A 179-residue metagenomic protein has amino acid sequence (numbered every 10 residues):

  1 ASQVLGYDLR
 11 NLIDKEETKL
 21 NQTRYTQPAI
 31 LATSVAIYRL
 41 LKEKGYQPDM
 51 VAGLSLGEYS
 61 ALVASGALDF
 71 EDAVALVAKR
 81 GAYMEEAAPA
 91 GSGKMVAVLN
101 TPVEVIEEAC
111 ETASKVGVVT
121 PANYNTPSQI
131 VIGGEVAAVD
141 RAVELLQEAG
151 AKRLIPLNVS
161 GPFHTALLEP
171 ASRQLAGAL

Functional and structural regions predicted by a protein language model:
A1-A52, I132: Helix-rich "cap/lid" substructures immediately adjacent to catalytic or cofactor-binding pockets
Q3-Y7, E16, S65-L179: Alpha/beta catalytic cores of group-transfer enzymes, especially the acyltransferase/condensing modules of polyketide
L20, Y59-S60, H164-T165: Short secondary-structure boundary/hinge segments and terminal tails
Q27-A97: Gly/Ser-rich oxyanion-binding loop with an adjacent helix/lid that shapes the negatively charged ligand pocket
